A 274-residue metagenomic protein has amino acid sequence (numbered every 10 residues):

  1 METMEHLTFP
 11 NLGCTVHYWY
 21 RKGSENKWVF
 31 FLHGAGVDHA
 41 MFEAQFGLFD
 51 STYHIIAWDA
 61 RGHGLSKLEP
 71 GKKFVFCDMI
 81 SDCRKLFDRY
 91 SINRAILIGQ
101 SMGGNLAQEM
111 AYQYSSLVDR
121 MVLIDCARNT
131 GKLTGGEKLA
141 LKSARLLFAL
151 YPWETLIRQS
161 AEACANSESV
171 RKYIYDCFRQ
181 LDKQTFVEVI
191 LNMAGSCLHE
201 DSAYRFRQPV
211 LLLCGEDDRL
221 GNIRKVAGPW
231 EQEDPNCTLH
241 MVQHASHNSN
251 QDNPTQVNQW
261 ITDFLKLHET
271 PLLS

Functional and structural regions predicted by a protein language model:
M1-F30, T52-Y53, N93, T262 (+1 more regions): Alpha/beta-hydrolase fold catalytic core
L12, I56-I98, Q259: Active-site loop/oxyanion-hole signature of alpha/beta-hydrolase fold enzymes
H17-L68: Conserved HGGG/HGGXW glycine-rich cap/lid loop of the alpha/beta-hydrolase fold
G99, G103, A107: Gly/Ala-rich beta-loop-alpha elbow adjacent to hydrolase catalytic centers
Q108-Y112, D119-A149: Flexible "cap/lid" loop of the alpha/beta hydrolase fold
K132-T134, L150-R205: Conserved alpha/beta-hydrolase catalytic His-Asp/Glu region
L211-A245, Q251: Conserved loop-alpha-helix segment in the C-terminal half of the alpha/beta-hydrolase fold that carries the catalytic
C237-S274: Catalytic active-site module of serine/aspartate enzymes centered on a nucleophile-bearing elbow/loop
